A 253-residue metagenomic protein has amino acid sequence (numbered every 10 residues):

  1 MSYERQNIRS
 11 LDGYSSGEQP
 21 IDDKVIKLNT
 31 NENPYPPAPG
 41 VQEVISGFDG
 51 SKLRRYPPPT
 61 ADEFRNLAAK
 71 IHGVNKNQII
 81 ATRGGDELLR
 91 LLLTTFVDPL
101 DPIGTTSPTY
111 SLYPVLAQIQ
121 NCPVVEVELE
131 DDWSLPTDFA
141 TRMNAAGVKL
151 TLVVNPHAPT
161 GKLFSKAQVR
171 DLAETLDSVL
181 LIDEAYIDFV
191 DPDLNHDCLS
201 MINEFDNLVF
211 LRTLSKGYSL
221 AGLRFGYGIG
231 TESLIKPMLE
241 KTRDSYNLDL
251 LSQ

Functional and structural regions predicted by a protein language model:
M1-R55, G147: N-terminal "arm"/small-domain region of PLP-dependent enzymes with the aminotransferase-like
D62-P102, Q120: Phosphate-binding glycine-rich loop
G84-P99, L180-I182, Y186-D191, M201: Glycine/small-residue-rich loop that forms an oxyanion/phosphate-binding "nest" at active or ligand-binding sites
T95-V153: PLP-dependent aminotransferase-like
D101, C122, L176-V179, D183-E184 (+1 more regions): A short helix->loop->beta-strand "cap" motif at the edges of active sites that frequently abuts
D131-V190: Active-site phosphate-binding strand-loop segment of PLP-dependent enzymes
N207-Q253: PLP-dependent aminotransferase class I/II
